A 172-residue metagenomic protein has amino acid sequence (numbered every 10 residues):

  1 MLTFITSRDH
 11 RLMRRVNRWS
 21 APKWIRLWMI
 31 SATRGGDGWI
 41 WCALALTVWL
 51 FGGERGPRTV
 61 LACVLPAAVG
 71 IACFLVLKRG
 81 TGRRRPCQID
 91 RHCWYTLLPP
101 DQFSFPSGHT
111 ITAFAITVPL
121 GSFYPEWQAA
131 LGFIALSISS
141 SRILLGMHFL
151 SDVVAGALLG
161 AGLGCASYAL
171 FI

Functional and structural regions predicted by a protein language model:
M1-C42, P57-R58, F74-Q102: N-terminal transmembrane-helix/juxtamembrane module of multi-pass inner/ER membrane proteins
K23-I25, E54-T59, C87, Y124-A130 (+1 more regions): Membrane-helix interface segments
G35, W39, V60-V64, W127-F133: Alpha-helical transmembrane segments
D37, G52-G53, T81-G82, P125 (+2 more regions): Short helix-capping/hinge motifs at transmembrane helix termini and TM-loop junctions
A45-C73: Interfacial segments of alpha-helical transmembrane regions
V48, V69, C73, L77 (+3 more regions): Alpha-helical membrane-inserting segments
V64-K78, A129-S141: Small-polar-interrupted transmembrane alpha-helices in polytopic inner-membrane proteins
D90-I172: Membrane-embedded catalytic cores of phosphoryl/pyrophosphoryl-handling enzymes
